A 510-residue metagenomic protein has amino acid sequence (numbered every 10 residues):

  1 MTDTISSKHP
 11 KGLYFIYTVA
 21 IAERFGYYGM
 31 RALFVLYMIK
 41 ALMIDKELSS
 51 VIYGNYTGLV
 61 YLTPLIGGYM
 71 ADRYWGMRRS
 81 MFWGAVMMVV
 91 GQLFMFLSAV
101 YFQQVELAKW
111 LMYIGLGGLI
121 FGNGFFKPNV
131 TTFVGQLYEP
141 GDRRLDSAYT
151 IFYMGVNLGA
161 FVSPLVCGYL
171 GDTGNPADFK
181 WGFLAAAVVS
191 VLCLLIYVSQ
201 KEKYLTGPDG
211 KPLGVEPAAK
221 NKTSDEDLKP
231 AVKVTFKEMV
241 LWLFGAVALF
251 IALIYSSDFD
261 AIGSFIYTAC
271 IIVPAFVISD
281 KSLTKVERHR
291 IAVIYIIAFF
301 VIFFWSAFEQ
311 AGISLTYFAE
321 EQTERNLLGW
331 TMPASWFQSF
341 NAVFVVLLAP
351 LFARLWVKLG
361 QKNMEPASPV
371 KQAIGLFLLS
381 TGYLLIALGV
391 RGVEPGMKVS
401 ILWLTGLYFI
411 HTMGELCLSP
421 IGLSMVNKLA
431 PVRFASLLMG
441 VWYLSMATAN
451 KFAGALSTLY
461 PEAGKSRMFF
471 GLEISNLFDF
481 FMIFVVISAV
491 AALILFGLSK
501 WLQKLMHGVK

Functional and structural regions predicted by a protein language model:
M1-K11, P140-G141, G168-T316, E320-N326 (+3 more regions): Intracellular loop-helix junctions on the cytosolic face of multi-pass helical membrane proteins
M1-R24, Q103-W110: Cytosolic juxtamembrane N-terminal segment immediately preceding the first transmembrane helix of multi-pass
I21, G91, V105-F126, A298 (+1 more regions): Hydrophobic core of transmembrane alpha-helices in multi-pass small-molecule transporters, especially MFS/SLC-type
R31-A32, L65-I66, L158-T173, T381 (+3 more regions): A gly/Pro-rich, aromatic-decorated transmembrane alpha-helix motif that marks the paired, flexible gating helices
A32-S50, D172, A311-F337: Short amphipathic helix-loop junctions that connect adjacent transmembrane helices in Major Facilitator Superfamily/SLC
G54-R73, V89, F161-S163, S339-F352 (+1 more regions): Central cavity-lining transmembrane alpha-helices of secondary-active solute carriers, predominantly the Major
V60, R144-L165, G171, A185-C193 (+3 more regions): Glycine-rich segments within core transmembrane alpha-helices of 12-TM secondary carriers
G84-L107, I374-G396: C-terminal ends and interior cores of transmembrane alpha-helices in multi-pass membrane transporters/permeases
